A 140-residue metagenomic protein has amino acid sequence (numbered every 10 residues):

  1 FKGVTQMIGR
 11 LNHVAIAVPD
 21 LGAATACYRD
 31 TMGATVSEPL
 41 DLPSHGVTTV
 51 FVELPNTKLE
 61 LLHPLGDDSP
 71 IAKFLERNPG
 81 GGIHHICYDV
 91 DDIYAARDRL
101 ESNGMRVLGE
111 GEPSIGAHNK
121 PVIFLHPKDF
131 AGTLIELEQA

Functional and structural regions predicted by a protein language model:
G3-A23, G81-V90: N-terminal beta-strand motif that seeds the catalytic metal site of vicinal oxygen chelate
G3-M7, R29, D41: Hydrophobic, well-ordered secondary-structure scaffolds
R10-N12, M32-S44, G66-N78, G82-H84 (+2 more regions): A cross-kingdom feature marking solvent-exposed beta-strand/loop segments within repeated, beta-rich binding/scaffold
L11, V18, Y28, V52 (+5 more regions): Short, structured motif recognition centered on aromatic/hydrophobic residues
A23-A24, A95: Short Gly/charged-rich anion-binding patches and loops
A24-R29, L100: Conserved active-site tyrosine of GNAT-family acetyltransferases
G46-T48: Active-site segment of metal-dependent pyrophosphate-handling enzymes, primarily the Nudix hydrolase catalytic core
V50-E53, L59-E60, Y94-A140: Vicinal oxygen chelate
